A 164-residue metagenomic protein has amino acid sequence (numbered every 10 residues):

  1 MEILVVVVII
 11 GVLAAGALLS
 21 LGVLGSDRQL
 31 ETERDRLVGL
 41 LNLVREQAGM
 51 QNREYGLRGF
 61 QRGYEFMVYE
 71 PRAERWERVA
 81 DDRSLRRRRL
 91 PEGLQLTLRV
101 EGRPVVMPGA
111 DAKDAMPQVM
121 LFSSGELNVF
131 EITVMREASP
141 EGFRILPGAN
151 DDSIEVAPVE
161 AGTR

Functional and structural regions predicted by a protein language model:
M1, G16, G22-N42, E46 (+2 more regions): N-terminal helix-rich module
L4-L19: Alpha-helical hydrophobic helix detector
